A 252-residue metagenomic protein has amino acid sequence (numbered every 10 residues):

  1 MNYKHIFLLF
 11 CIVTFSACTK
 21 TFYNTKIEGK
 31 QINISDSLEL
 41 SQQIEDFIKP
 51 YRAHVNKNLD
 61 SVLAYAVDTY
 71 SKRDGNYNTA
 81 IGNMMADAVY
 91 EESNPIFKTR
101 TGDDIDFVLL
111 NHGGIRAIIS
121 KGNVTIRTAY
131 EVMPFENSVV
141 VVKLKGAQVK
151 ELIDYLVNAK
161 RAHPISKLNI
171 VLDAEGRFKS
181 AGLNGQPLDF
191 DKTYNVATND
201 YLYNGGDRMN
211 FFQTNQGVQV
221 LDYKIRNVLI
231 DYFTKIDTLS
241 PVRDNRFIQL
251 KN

Functional and structural regions predicted by a protein language model:
N2-L9: Sec-dependent signal peptide recognition, specifically the positively charged N-region followed immediately by
T14-A17: C-terminal motif of bacterial Sec signal peptides marking the signal peptidase cleavage site
T21-S35, A86, Y90-N252: Feature captures C-terminal
I27-Y51: Post-signal peptide N-terminal segment of mature Sec-exported envelope proteins
E45-A64: Compositionally biased P/S/T/G-rich terminal and signal peptide-adjacent segments that lie outside catalytic cores
N58-N76, M209-N215: Acidic/histidine-rich, surface-exposed loop or edge segments in extracytoplasmic proteins
